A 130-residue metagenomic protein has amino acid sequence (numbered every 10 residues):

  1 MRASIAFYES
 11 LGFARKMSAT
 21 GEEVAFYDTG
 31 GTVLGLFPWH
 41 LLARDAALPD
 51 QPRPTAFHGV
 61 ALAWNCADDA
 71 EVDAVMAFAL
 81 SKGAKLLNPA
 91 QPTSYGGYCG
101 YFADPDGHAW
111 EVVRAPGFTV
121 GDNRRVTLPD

Functional and structural regions predicted by a protein language model:
M1-A43: Core segments of cupin and vicinal oxygen chelate
M1-A6, M17, G59-W64, P116-D130: N-terminal beta-strand motif that seeds the catalytic metal site of vicinal oxygen chelate
A3-S10, A70-S81: Replace "anionic and nucleotidyl ligands
A25-D28, L48-F78, Y98-A103: Vicinal oxygen chelate
L34-G35, R53, D106: Short, hinge-like loop/turn segments at secondary-structure boundaries
L41, A67, A115-G117: Short coil/turn motifs at secondary-structure junctions
L42-P49, V120-G121: A short, acidic/glycine-rich surface segment
M76-D130: Vicinal oxygen chelate
